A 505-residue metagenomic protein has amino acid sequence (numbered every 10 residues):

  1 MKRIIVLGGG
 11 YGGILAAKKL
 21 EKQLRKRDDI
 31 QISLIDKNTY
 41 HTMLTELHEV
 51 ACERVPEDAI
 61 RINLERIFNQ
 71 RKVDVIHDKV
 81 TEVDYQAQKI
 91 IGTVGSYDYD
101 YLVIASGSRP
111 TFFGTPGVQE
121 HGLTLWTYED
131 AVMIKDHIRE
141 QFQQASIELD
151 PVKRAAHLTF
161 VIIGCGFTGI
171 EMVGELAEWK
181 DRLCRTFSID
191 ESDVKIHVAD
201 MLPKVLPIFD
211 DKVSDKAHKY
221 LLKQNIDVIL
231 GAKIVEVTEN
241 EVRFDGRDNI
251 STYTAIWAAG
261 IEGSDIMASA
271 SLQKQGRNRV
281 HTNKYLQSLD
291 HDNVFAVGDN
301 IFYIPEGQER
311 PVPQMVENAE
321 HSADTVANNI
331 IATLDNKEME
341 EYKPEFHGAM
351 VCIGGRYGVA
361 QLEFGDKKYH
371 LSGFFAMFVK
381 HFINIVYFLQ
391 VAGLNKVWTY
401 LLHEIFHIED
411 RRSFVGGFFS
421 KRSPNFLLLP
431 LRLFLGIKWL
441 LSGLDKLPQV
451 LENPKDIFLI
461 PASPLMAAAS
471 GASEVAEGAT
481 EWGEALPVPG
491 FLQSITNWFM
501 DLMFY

Functional and structural regions predicted by a protein language model:
M1-D74, F160, I170-I208, I256: Beta1-alpha1 glycine-rich phosphate/pyrophosphate-binding loop at the start of Rossmann-like nucleotide-binding domains
M1-R3, V73-V161, I256: FAD-binding core/adjacent interface of flavoenzyme oxidoreductases
L7, Y97-R109, I163, I234 (+5 more regions): Short hydrophobic core segments
K26, V75-D78, E82, E178-N283: A Rossmann-like FAD-binding core segment of flavoenzymes
E120-K153, N240-R243, N249-N318: FAD-site-proximal beta/loop scaffold in flavoenzymes
R154-F209, K216, D227-I229, V312-C352: Rossmann-like dinucleotide-binding core of oxidoreductases
S322-V415: C-terminal, flexible cofactor-proximal segment of oxidoreductases
H403-Y505: Alpha-helical membrane-anchoring segments
